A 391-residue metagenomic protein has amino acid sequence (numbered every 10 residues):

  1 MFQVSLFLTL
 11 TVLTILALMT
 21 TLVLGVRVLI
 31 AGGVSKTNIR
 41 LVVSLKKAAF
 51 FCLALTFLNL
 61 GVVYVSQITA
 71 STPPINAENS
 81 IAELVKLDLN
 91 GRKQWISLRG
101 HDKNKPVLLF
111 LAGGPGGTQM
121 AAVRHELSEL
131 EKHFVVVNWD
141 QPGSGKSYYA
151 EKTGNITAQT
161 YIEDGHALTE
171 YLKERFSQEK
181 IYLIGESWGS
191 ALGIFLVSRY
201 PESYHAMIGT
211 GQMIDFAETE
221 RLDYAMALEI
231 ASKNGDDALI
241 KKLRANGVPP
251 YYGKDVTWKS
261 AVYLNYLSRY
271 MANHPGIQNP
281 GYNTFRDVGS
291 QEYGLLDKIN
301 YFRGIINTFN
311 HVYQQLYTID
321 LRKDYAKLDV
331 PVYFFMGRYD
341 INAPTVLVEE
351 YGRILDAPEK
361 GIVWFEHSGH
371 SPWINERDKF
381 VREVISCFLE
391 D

Functional and structural regions predicted by a protein language model:
P115-L127: The serine-hydrolase catalytic nucleophile loop
M120-A121, G143-I156: Glycine-rich "HGGG/HGxG" loop immediately N-terminal to the catalytic nucleophile of the alpha/beta-hydrolase
E131-Y148: Conserved alpha/beta-hydrolase
T160-K180: Conserved acidic catalytic loop of the alpha/beta-hydrolase fold
R199-P250: A catalytic-pocket lid/entrance helix-loop region that shapes and gates access to the active site across common
D237-K323, V330: Alpha/beta-hydrolase
L328, F334-M336, D340: Short beta-strand/loop motif that positions the catalytic acidic residue of the alpha/beta-hydrolase fold
S368-R377, V381: Catalytic histidine-centered segment of alpha/beta-hydrolase-like enzymes
